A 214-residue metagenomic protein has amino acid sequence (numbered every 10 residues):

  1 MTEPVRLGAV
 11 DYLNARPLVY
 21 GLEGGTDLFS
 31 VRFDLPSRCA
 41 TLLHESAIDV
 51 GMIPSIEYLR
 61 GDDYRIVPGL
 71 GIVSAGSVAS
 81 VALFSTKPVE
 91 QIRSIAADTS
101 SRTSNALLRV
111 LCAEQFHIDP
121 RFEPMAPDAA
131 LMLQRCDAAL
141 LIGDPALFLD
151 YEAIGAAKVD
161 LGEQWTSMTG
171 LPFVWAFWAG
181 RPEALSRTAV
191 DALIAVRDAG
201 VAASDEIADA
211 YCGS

Functional and structural regions predicted by a protein language model:
M1-S214: Domain-level signature for soluble enzymes in the chorismate/prephenate branch of the shikimate pathway
